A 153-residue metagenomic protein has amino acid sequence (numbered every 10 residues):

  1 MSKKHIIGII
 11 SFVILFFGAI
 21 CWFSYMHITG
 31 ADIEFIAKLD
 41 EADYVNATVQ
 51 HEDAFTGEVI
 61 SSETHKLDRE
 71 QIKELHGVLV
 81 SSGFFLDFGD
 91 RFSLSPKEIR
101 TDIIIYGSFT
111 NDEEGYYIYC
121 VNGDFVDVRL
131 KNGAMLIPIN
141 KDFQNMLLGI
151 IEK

Functional and structural regions predicted by a protein language model:
S2-F12, F16-K153: Function-determining sites in protein domains
